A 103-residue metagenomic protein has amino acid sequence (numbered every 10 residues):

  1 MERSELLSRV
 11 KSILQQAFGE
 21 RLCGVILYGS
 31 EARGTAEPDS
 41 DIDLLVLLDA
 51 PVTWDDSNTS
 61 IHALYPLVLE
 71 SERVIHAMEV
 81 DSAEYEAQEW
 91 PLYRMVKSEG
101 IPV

Functional and structural regions predicted by a protein language model:
M1-G24, A32-P38, L48-V103: Catalytic core of pol beta-like nucleotidyltransferases
D43-L47: Short beta-strand->loop micro-motif that forms the acidic, two-metal-ion catalytic signature in nucleotide-processing
